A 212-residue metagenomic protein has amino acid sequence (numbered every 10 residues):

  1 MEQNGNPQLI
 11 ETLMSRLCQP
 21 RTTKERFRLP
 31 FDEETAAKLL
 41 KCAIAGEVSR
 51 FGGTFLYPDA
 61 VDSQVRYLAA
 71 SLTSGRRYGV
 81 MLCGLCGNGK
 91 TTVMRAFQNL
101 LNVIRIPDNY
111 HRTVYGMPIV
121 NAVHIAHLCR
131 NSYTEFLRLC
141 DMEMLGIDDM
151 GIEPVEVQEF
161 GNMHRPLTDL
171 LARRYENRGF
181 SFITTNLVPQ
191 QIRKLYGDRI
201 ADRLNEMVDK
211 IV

Functional and structural regions predicted by a protein language model:
M1-R76, I211: A short, basic N-terminal segment
E2-P7, I152-V212: Replace "adjacent to P-loop NTPase cores in ATP/GTP-dependent enzymes" with "adjacent to NTP-binding cores
G79: Walker A (P-loop) ATP-phosphate-binding motif of ABC ATPase nucleotide-binding domains
L82: Hydrophobic anchor at the beta1->P-loop junction of P-loop NTPases
G87-K90: Conserved glycine(s) of the Walker
V93, F97: Hydrophobic positions on the alpha1 helix immediately C-terminal to the Walker A/P-loop
N99-N102: Walker A/P-loop NTP-binding motif
N109-E176: Conserved nucleotide-sensing/catalytic segment adjacent to the nucleotide-binding pocket in NTP-handling enzymes
